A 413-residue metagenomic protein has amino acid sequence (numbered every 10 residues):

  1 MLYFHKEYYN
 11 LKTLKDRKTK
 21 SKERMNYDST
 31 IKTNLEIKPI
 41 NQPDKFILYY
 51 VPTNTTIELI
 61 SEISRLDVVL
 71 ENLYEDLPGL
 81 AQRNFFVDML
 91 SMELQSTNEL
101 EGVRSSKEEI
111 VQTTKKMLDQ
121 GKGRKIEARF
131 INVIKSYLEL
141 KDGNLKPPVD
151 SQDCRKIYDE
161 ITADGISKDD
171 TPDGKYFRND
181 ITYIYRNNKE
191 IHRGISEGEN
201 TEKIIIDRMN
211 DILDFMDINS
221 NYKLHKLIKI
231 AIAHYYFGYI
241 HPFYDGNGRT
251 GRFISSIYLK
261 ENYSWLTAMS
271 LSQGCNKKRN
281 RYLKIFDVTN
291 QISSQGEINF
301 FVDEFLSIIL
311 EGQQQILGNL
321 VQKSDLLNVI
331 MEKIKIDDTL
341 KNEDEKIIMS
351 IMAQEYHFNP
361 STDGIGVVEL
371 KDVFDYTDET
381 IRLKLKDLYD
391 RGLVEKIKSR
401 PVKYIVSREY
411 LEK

Functional and structural regions predicted by a protein language model:
M1-I166: N-terminal structured helix/loop subdomain that forms the ligand-binding/catalytic interface in diverse enzymes
L2-P52, E190-N319: Phosphate/pyrophosphate-binding active-site loops
M89, Q95-Y244, R252, I257-L266: Active-site core of Fic-domain adenylyltransferases
L320-A353: Short alpha-helical segments that sit at the start of domains
M349, F358-V373: Short acidic, hydrophobic short linear motifs in intrinsically disordered regions
D375-D387: Short amphipathic alpha-helical interaction segments
G392: Glycine-centered, phosphate/nucleic-acid-interacting loop/turn motifs that mediate DNA/RNA or nucleotide
K396-K413: Short, cationic-aromatic polyanion-contact patches
